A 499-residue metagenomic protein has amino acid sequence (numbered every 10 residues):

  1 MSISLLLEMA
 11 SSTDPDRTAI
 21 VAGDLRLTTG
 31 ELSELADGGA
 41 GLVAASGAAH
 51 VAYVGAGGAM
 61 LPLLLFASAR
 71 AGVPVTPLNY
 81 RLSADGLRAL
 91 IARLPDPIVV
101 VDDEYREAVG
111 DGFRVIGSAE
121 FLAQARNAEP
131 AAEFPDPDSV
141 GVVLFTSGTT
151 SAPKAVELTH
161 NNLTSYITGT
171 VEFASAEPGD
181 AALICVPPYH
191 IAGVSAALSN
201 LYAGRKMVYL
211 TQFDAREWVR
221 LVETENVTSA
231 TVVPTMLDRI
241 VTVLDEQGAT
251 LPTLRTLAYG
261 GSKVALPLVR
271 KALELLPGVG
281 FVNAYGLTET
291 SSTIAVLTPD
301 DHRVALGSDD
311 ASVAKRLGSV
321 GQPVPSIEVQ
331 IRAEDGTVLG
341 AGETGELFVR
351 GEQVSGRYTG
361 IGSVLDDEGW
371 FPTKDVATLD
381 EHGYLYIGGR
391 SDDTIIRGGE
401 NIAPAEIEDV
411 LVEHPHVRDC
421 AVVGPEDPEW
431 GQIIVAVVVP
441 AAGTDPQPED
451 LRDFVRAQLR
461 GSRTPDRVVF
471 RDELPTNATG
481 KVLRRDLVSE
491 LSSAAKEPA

Functional and structural regions predicted by a protein language model:
I3-S4, A128-F145, A152, S175-A181 (+1 more regions): Conserved pre-ATP/AMP-binding loop-to-beta segment of ANL
L25, A40-L82, N401: Conserved AMP-binding/adenylate-forming
T28-E31, G141-T168: Conserved AMP-binding A3 loop
L82, A230, G351, G356-R357 (+4 more regions): AMP-binding/adenylate-forming catalytic core of the ANL superfamily
D103-D138, D310-A311: ANL superfamily adenylate-forming
T164-A181, Y189-S229, V243: Conserved AMP-binding/adenylation subdomain of ANL enzymes
Y202, V227-T231, V243-A314, E328: Gly/Ser/Thr-rich phosphate-binding loop
S319-S326, E334-E368, I402: Conserved ATP/PPi-binding loop(s) of AMP-dependent carboxylate-activating enzymes
